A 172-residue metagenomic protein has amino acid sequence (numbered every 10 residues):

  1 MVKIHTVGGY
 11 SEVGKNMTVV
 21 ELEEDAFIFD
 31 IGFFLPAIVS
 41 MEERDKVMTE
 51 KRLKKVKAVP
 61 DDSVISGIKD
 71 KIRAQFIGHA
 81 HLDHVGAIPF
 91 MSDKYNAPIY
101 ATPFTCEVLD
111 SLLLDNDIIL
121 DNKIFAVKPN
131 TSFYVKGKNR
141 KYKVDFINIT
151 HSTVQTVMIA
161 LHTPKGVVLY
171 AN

Functional and structural regions predicted by a protein language model:
K3-G8, F27-D30, Y142-I149, V167-N172: Active-site-proximal beta-strand elements of phosphoester/diester hydrolases
I4, V20, D30, H79-A80 (+2 more regions): Divalent metal-coordination and catalytic microenvironments
K15, D25-F76, F90, D115-L120: Pre-active-site segment of Zn-dependent metallo-hydrolases
V19-E24, I28, T156-N172: Metal-dependent phosphodiesterase/nuclease catalytic metal-binding core
D25-A26, Y95-A97: A short helix->loop->beta-strand "cap" motif at the edges of active sites that frequently abuts
G32-V39, G78, T102-P103, L109-L112 (+1 more regions): Conserved P-loop/Walker A NTP-binding site and adjacent catalytic elements of P-loop NTPases
K69-Y95, P103: Di-metal (Zn2+ and/or Mg2+/Mn2+) metal-binding site signature of metallo-dependent hydrolases with the MBL/beta-CASP
F104-T156, H162-P164: Metallo-beta-lactamase
